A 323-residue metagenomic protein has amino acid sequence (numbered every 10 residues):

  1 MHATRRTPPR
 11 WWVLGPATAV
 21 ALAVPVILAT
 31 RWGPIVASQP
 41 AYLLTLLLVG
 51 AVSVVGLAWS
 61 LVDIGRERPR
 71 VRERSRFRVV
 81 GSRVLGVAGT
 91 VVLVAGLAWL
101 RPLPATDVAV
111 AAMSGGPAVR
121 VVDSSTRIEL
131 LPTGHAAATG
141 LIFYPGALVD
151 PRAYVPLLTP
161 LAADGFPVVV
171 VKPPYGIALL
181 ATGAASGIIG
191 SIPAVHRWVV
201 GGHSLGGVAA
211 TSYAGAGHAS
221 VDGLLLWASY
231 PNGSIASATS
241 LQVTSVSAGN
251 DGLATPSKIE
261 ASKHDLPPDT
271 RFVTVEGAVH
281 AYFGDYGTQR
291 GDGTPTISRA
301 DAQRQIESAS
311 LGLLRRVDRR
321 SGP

Functional and structural regions predicted by a protein language model:
R10-R66: Membrane-embedded alpha-helical segments of integral membrane proteins
R72-P102: Internal/C-terminal transmembrane anchor helices
P132, A137-A147: Short beta-strand element of the alpha/beta-hydrolase
Y144, G201-A210: Gly/Ala-rich beta-loop-alpha elbow adjacent to hydrolase catalytic centers
L158-A178: Conserved alpha/beta-hydrolase
T239, V243-S247, D251: Short beta-strand/loop motif that positions the catalytic acidic residue of the alpha/beta-hydrolase fold
A254-D265: Short alpha-helix in the alpha/beta-hydrolase fold that links the catalytic acid
